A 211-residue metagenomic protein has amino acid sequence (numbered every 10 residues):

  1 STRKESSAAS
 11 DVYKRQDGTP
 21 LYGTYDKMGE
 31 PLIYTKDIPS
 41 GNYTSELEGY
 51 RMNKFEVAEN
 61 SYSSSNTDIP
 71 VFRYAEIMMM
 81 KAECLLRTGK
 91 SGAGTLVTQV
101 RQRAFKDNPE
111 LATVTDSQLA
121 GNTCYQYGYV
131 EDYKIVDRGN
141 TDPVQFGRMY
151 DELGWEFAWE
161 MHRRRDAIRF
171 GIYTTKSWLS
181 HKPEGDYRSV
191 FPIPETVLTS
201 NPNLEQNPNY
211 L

Functional and structural regions predicted by a protein language model:
S1-T2: Short, exposed "boundary/linker" segments that immediately precede the start of a downstream structural module
E5, I38, N53-E56, A75 (+3 more regions): Small/flexible residues
S7-R73: Flexible, polar/acidic helix-loop-strand segments at domain edges
A8-S10, I69-A104, F146-E156, M161: Extended, hydrophobic/aromatic-rich amphipathic alpha-helical segments that build helical scaffolds
Q16-D17, K106, W155, Y173: Short loop/turn segments at secondary-structure transitions that flank enzyme active sites
G18-S45, P109-N140: Surface-exposed intrinsically disordered loops and tails
N53, V57-E59, N108-T115: Glycine- and aromatic-rich loop/turn segments at beta-sheet edges
S61-V71, R101, D116-L211: Long, intrinsically disordered, low-complexity segments
